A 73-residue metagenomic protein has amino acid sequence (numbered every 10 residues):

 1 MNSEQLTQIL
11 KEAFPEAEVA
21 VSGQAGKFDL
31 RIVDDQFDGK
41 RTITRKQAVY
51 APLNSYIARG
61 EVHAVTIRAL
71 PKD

Functional and structural regions predicted by a protein language model:
M1, G26-F28, A64-T66: Charged, low-complexity, helix/coiled-coil-prone segments
M1-E16: N-proximal, solvent-exposed amphipathic alpha-helical segments enriched in charged/polar residues
I9-L10, A20-V21, S55: Short, flexible, glycine/charge-rich loop motifs used to bind or transfer phosphoryl groups or to couple energy/partner
A13-D29: Short edge beta-strands and adjacent turn/loop segments
R31-V33: Short hydrophobic/aromatic beta-strand micro-patches that form the beta-sheet surface supporting nucleotide- or nucleic
D35-G39: Surface-exposed, Lys/Arg-rich phosphate-binding patches that contact polyanionic backbones
K40-D73: C-terminal structural segments of small proteins and small subunits
